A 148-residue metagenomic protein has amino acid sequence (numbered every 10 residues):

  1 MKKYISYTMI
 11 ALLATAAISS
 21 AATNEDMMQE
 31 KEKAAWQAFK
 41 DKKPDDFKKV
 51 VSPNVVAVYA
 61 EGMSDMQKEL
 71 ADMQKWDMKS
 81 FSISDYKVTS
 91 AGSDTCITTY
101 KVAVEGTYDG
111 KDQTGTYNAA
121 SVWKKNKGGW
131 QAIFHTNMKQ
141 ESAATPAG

Functional and structural regions predicted by a protein language model:
M1-T8: Bacterial N-terminal signal peptides that target proteins for export
T8-A16: Bacterial N-terminal signal peptides
A17-A21: Sec/Tat signal peptide C-region and signal peptidase I cleavage site
A22-K49, P53-G148: A beta-strand edge to alpha-helix "cap/lid" segment located at domain peripheries
